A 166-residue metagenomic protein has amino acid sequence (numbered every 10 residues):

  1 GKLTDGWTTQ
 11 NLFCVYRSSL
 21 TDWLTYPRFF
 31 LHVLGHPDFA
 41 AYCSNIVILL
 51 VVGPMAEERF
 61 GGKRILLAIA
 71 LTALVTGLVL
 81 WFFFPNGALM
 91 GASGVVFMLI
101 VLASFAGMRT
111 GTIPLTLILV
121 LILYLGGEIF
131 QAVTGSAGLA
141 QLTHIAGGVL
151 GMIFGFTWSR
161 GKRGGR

Functional and structural regions predicted by a protein language model:
G1-R166: A detector for small-residue-rich transmembrane helices and their helix-helix packing motifs
